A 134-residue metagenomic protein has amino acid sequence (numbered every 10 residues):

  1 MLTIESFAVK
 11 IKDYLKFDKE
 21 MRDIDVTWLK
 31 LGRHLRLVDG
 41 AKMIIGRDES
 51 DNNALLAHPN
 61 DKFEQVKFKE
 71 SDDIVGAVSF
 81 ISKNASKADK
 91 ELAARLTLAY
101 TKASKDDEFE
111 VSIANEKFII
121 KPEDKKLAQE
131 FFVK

Functional and structural regions predicted by a protein language model:
M1-K87, L96-K105: Nucleotide-activated chemistry modules centered on ATP-dependent adenylation/adenylyltransferase
N84-K134: Generic C-terminus detector
